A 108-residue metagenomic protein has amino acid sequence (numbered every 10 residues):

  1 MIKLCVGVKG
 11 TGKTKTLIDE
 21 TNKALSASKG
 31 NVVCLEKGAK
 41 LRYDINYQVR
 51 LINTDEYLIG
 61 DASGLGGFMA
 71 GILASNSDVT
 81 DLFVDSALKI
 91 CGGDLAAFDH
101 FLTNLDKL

Functional and structural regions predicted by a protein language model:
M1-L73: Conserved P-loop
S75-N76, D99: N-terminal targeting/trafficking signals and adjacent low-complexity tails
D78-V79, K89-C91, K107-L108: Helical/strand "switch-coupling" subdomains that flank nucleotide/phosphate-binding cores, especially in P-loop NTPases
D81-F83: Structural motif
S86: Walker B catalytic acidic pair
I90-H100: Conserved ATPase-coupling elements of RecA-like P-loop NTPase cores
F98-L108: Substrate-engagement module of ASCE P-loop NTPases
